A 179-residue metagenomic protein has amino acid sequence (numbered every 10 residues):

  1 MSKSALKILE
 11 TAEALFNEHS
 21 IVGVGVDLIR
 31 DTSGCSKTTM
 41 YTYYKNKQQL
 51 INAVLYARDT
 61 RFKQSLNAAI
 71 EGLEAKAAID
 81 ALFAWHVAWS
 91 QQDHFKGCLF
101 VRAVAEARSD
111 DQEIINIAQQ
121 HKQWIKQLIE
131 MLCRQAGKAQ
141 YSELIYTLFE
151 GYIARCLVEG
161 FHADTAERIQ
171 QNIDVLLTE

Functional and structural regions predicted by a protein language model:
K3-L15, I29, V54-R58, F62: Generic hydrophobic, amphipathic alpha-helix propensity
K7, L15-Q49: Helix-turn-helix
L9, D80, Q123-K126, E130 (+2 more regions): An amphipathic alpha-helix signature
K47, V54, R58-F62, H121-I125 (+1 more regions): Hydrophobic/aromatic residues within well-ordered alpha-helical segments
A53, N67-Q92, S142-I145: Hydrophobic alpha-helical connector segments
H86, F100-V104, I145, F149-Y152: Short alpha-helical scaffolding segments that buttress acidic/His motifs in well-ordered protein cores
Q92-E113: Amphipathic alpha-helical segments used for helix-helix packing
I114-Q119, R134-L177: Hydrophobic/aromatic-rich alpha-helical bundle segments in the mid-to-C-terminal region
